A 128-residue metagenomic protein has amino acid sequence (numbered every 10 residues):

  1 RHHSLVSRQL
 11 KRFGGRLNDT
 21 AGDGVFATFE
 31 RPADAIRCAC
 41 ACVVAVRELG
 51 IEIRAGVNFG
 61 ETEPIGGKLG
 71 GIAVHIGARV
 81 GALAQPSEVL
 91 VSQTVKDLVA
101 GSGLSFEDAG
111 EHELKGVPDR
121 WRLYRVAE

Functional and structural regions predicted by a protein language model:
R1-C38, A45: Catalytic NTP-binding/metal-coordinating core of nucleotidyl cyclase/transferase enzymes
F13-G14, E48-R54: Short, flexible active-site-proximal loops enriched in glycine and acidic residues
T20-V25, N58-F59, V80: Short linear capping/connector segments at secondary-structure termini
V25, R120-Y124: Short beta-strand micro-motifs in enzyme catalytic cores
C40, A78-R79: Active-site phosphate/pyrophosphate- and oxyanion-stabilizing loops and adjacent acidic/basic residues in soluble
I53-E61, K68, A82-D119: A short beta-strand->alpha-helix segment at the C-terminal rim of the class III nucleotidyl cyclase catalytic domain
G70-H75: Charged helix-capping and loop-helix junction motifs
V126-E128: Intrinsically disordered or compositionally simple regulatory linkers and C-terminal tails in signal-transduction
